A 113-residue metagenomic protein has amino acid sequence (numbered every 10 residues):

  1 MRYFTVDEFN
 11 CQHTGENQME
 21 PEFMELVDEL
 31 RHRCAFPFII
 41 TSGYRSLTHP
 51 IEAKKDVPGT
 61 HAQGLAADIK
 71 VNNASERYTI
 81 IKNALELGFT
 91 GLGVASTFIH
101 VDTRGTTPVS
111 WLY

Functional and structural regions predicted by a protein language model:
M1-A35, V94, G105-P108, L112-Y113: Extracytoplasmic cell-surface/polysaccharide-interacting catalytic and binding patches
M1-T14, I51-A67: Short, conserved helix/loop micro-motifs enriched in His/Cys and acidic residues
T5, E20, S46, N73-E76: Helix N-cap and loop-to-helix transition residues
H13, F38-Y44, N72-S75: N-terminal start-of-chain detector that recognizes signal peptides and the immediate post-cleavage beginning
E25-K54: Extended, low-complexity, intrinsically disordered C-terminal regulatory tails of eukaryotic serine/threonine kinases
P58-Y113: Catalytic cores and adjacent binding grooves of peptidoglycan-active enzymes
